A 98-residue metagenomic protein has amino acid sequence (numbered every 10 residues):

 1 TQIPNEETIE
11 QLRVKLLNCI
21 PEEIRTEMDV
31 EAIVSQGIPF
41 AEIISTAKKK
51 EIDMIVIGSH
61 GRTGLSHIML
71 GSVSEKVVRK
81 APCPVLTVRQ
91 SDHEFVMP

Functional and structural regions predicted by a protein language model:
T1-V14, R25, H93-P98: Acidic, proline/glycine-rich short linear motifs
P4, T8, E31, S35 (+1 more regions): Conserved acidic
P4-N5, E27-D29, G58-H60: A short, structure-level motif marking secondary-structure boundaries and short turns
E10-V14, A41, E75: Generic detection of well-ordered alpha-helical segments
Q11, V34-I38, H60: Short beta->alpha linker loops
L17: N-terminal beta1-alpha1-beta2 submodule of the flavodoxin-like/Rossmannoid cofactor-binding fold
P21-I55, D92-P98: Structural beta-alpha unit
S45-V96: Gly/Ser-rich helix-loop-strand patches that form or flank binding pockets for ribonucleotide-derived cofactors
